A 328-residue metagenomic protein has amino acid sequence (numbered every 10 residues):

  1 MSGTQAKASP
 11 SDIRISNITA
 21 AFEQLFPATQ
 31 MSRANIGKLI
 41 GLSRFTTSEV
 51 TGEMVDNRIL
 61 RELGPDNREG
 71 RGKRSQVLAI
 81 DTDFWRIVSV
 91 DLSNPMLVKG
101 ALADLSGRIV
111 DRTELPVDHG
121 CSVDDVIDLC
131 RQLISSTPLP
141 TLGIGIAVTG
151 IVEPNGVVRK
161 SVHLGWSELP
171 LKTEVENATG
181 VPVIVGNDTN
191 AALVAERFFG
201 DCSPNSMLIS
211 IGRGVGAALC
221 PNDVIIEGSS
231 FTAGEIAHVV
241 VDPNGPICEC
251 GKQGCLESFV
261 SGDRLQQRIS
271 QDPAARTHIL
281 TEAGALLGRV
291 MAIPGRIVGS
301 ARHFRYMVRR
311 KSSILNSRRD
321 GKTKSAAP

Functional and structural regions predicted by a protein language model:
M1-P116, G120-P140, T179, F199-G200 (+2 more regions): ATP-binding/phosphotransfer module of carbohydrate and carboxylate kinases, centering on a glycine-rich
P140-A147, I151-G251, C255-L256: Phosphate-binding/catalytic loop of phosphoryl-transfer enzymes
